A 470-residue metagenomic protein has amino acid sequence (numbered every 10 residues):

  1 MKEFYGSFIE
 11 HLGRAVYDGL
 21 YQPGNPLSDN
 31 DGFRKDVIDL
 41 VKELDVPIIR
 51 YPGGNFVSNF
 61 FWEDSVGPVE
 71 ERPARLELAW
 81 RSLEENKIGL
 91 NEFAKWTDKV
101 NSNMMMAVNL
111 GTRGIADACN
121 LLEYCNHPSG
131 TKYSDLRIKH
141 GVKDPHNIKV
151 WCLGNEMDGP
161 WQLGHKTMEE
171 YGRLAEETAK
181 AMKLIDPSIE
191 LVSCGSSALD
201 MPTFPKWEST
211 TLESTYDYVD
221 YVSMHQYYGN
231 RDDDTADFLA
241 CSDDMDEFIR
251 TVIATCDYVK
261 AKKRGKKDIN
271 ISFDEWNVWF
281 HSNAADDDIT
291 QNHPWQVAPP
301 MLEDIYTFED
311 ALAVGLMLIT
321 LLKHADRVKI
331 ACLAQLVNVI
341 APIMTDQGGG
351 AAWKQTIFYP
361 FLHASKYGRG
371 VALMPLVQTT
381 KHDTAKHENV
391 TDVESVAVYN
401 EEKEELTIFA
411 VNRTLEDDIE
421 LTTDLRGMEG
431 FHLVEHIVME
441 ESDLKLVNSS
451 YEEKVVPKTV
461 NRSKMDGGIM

Functional and structural regions predicted by a protein language model:
M1-P205, E213-Y221, M245-D246, R250-A284 (+2 more regions): Non-catalytic accessory regions flanking glycosidase/transglycosidase catalytic cores in CAZymes
E208: Active-site substrate-binding loop specific to GH73 endo-beta-N-acetylglucosaminidase modules in bacterial autolysins
H225-C241: Active-site His/acidic residue clusters
